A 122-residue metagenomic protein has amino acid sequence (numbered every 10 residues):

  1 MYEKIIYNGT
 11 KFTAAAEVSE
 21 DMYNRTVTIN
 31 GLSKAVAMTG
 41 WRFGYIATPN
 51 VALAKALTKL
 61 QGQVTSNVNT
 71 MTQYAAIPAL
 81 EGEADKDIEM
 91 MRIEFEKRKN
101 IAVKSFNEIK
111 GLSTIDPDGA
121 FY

Functional and structural regions predicted by a protein language model:
Y2-M38, A52: Active-site pre-lysine segment of PLP-dependent enzymes
F12, W41, A54, T72-Q73: A general structural signal for well-ordered alpha-helical segments in protein cores
A16-V18, G44-N50, A79: Short beta-strand-to-turn element immediately C-terminal to the catalytic PLP-Schiff-base lysine in fold type I
D21, T48, A52-M71: Active-site C-terminal subdomain of aminotransferase-like
V51, T70-I93, S105, I109: Amphipathic alpha-helix from the class-I
A52, A56-K59, M90-I101: A non-catalytic, amphipathic alpha-helix used as a structural packing/dimerization or gating element in enzyme scaffolds
I77, I93-V103, T114-Y122: Conserved glycine-rich beta-strand-loop-beta hairpin in the small C-terminal domain of fold type I
